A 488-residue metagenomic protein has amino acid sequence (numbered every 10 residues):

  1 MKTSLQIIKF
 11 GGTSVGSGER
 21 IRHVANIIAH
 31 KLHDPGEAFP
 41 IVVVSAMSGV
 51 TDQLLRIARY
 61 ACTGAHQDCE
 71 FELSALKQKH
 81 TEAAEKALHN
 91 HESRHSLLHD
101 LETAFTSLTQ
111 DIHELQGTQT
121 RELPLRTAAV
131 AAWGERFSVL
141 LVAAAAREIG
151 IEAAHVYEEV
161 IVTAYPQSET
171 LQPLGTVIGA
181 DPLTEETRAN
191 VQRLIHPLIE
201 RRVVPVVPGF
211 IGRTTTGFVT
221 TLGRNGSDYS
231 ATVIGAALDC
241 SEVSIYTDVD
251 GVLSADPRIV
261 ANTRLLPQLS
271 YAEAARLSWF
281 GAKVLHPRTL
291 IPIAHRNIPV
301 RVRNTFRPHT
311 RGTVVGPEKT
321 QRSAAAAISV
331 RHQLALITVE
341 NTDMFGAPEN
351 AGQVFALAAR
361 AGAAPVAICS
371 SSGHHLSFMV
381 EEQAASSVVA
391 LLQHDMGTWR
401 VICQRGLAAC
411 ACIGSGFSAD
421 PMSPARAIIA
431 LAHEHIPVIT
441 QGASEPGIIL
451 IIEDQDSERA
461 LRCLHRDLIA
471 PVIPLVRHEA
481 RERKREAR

Functional and structural regions predicted by a protein language model:
M1-L285, L290, E381, I451-E453 (+2 more regions): Nucleotide/pyrophosphate-binding catalytic subdomain
G150-H155, S244, R301-V302, T310 (+1 more regions): Proline-centered turn/helix-capping motifs that create local helix->coil transitions or kinks
I151, C240-S241, I298, A363 (+1 more regions): Short glycine/serine/threonine/alanine-rich loop segments
E242-Y246, V300-V302, V366-A367, T440: Short hydrophobic alpha-helical runs that function as membrane-insertion/retention elements
I293: Acidic-aromatic/histidine active-site loop/patch
R296-T310, H332: Active-site C-terminal subdomain of aminotransferase-like
R311-R488: A conserved regulatory-domain signal marking ACT and ACT-like small-molecule sensing domains and adjacent regulatory
